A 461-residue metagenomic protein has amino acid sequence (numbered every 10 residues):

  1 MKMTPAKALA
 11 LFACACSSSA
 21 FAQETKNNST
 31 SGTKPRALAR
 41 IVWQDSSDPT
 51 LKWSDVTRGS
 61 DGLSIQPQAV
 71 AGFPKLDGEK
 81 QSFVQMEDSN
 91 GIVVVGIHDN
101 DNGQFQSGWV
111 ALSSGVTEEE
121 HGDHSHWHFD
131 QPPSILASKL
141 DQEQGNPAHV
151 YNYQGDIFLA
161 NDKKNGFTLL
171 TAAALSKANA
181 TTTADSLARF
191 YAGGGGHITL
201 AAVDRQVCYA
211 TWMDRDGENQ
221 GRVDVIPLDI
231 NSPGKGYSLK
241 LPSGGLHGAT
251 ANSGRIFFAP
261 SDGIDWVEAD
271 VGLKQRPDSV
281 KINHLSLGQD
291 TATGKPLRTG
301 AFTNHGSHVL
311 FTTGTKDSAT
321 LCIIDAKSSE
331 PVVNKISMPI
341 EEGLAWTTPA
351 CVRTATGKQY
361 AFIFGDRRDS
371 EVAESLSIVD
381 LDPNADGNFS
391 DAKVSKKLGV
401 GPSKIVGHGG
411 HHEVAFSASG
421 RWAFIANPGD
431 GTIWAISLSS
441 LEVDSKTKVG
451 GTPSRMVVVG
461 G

Functional and structural regions predicted by a protein language model:
N28-G32, K75-N90, S134-Y153, R189-R205 (+5 more regions): Repeated scaffold domains used in trafficking and secretory/extracellular systems, primarily beta-propellers
A37-A39, N90-I92, Q154-D156, R205-Q206 (+4 more regions): Short coil/turn segments that connect the beta-strands within blades of beta-propeller domains
S47-G166: Post-signal peptide N-terminal segment of secreted/secretory-pathway proteins
P49-D55, N102-L112, K164-A172, G217-D224 (+4 more regions): Structural motif
L63-L76, S125-D141, K177-A192, S232-K240 (+4 more regions): A short beta-strand motif characteristic of beta-propeller blades
V203-V352: Acidic, serine/threonine- and glycine-rich low-complexity intrinsically disordered segments that serve as flexible
W346-R421, I425: Loop/turn-rich, solvent-exposed surfaces of beta-rich toroidal or solenoidal domains
A426-G461: Blade-level signature of beta-propeller repeat domains, shared across WD40, Kelch, NHL, RCC1 and BNR/Asp-box propellers
